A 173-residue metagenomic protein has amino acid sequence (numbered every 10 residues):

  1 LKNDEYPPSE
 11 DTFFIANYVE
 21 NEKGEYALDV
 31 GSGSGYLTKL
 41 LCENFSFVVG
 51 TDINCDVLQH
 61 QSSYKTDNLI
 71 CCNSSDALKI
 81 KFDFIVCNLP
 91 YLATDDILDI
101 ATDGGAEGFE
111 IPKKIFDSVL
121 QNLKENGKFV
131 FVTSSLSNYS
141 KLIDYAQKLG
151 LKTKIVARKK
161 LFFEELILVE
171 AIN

Functional and structural regions predicted by a protein language model:
L1-P8: Class I SAM-dependent methyltransferase Rossmann-like catalytic core, especially the SAM/SAH-binding loop
P8-C87, A93-T94: Conserved SAM/SAH cofactor-binding pocket of Class I
D11, Y36, F163-E170: Short hydrophobic/aromatic beta-strand or adjacent loop that forms the aromatic wall/cage of a ligand/substrate-binding
T38-L40, D95-I97, S140-L142, E165: Short glycine-/acidic-enriched loop or helix-start segments at secondary-structure transitions that form or flank
T51, G105, V132: Active-site-adjacent beta-strand anchor residues
S62-S63, I97-I100, L142-D144: Short amphipathic alpha-helical segments
L89-K114: Mobile active-site "lid"/loop adjacent to the S-adenosyl-L-methionine
I111-L168: Conserved Class I SAM-dependent methyltransferase catalytic core
